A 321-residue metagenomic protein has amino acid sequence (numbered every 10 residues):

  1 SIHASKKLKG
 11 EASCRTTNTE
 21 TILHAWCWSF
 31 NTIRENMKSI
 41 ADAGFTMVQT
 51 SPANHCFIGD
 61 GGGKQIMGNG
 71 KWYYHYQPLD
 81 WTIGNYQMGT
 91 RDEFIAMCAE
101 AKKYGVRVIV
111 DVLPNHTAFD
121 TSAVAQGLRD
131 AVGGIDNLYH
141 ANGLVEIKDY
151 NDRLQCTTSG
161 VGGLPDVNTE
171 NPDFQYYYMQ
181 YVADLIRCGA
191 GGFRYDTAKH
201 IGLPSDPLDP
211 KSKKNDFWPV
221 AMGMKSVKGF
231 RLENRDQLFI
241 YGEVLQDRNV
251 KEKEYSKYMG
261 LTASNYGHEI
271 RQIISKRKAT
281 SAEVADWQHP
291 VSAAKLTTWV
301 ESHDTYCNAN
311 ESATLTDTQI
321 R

Functional and structural regions predicted by a protein language model:
H3-T21, R34-A41, F45, P52-Y76 (+3 more regions): Active-site-proximal helices and loops of the catalytic beta/alpha 8
T16-E20, C56-A99, D130-N168: Aromatic- and acidic-residue-enriched carbohydrate-binding clefts of CAZyme catalytic domains
T21-N31, G163-Y177: Active-site mouth loops of central-metabolism enzymes
W28, S39-A43, T121: Active-site-proximal N-terminal segment of extracellular/periplasmic enzymes that hydrolyze or transfer
F30-R34, R91: Structural motif corresponding to alpha-helix initiation and N-cap regions
